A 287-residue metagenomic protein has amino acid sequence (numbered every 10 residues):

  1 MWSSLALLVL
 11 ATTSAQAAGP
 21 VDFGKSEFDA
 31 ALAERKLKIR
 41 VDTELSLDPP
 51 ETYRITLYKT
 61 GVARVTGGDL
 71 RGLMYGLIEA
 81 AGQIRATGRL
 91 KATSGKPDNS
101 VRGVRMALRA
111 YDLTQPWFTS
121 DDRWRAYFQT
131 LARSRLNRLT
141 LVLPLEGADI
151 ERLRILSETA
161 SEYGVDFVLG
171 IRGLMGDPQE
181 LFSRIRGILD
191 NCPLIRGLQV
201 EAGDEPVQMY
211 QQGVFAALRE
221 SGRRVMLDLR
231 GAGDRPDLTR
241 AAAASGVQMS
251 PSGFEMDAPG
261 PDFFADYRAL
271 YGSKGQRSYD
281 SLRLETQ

Functional and structural regions predicted by a protein language model:
W2, L7-Q16: Hydrophobic h-region of N-terminal signal peptides that target proteins for export in Gram-negative bacteria
Q16-R102: Contiguous, structured surface segment used for ligand recognition
G24, F28, L73-G76, A80 (+7 more regions): Stable alpha-helical elements in mature extracytoplasmic
D69, V104, L131, V200: Conserved, mostly hydrophobic/aromatic
R85-T87, N137, I150-I155, S161-E162 (+1 more regions): Catalytic-core regions of glycoside hydrolase
A107, V142, E201: Conserved residues at the C-terminal ends of beta-strands
A107-R123, M175-E180: Active-site mouth loops of central-metabolism enzymes
F118-E146: Catalytic domains of carbohydrate-active enzymes, especially glycoside hydrolases
